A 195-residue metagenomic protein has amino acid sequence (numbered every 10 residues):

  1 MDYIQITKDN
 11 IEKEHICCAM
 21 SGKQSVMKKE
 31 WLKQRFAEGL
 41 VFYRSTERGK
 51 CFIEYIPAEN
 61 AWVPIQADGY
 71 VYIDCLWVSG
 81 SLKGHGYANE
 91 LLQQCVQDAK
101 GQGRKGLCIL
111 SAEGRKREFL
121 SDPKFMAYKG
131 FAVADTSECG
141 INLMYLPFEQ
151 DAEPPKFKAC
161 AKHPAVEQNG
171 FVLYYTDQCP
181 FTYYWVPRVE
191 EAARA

Functional and structural regions predicted by a protein language model:
M1-R48, P180-F181, W185-E191: Short amphipathic alpha-helix that is part of the acyltransferase structural core
R44, R48-N60, Y72, W77: Conserved beta-strand in the GNAT
A61-I73, K83: A conserved beta-turn-beta hairpin within the catalytic core of GNAT-like acetyltransferases that forms part
V78, G84-A99: Conserved acetyl-CoA-binding loop-helix of GNAT-fold acetyltransferases
A99-R115: Conserved GNAT acetyl-CoA-binding A-motif
L110, A127-M144: Conserved catalytic-core motifs of GNAT/GCN5-like acyltransferases
E138-H163: C-terminal "cap" of GNAT-fold acetyltransferases
A161-A193: Local sequence-structure signature of Cys/Sec-based thiol-disulfide redox active-site neighborhoods
